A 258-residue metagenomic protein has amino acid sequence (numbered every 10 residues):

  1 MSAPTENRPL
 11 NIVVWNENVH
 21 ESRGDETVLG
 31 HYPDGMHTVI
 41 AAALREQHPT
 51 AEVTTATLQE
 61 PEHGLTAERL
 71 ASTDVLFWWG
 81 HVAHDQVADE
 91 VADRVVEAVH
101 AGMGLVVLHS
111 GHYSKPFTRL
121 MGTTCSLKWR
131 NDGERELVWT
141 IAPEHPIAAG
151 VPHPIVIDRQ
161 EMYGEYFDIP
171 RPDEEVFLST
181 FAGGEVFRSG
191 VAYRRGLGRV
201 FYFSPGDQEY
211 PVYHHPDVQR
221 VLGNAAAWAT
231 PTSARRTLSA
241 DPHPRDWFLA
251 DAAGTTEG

Functional and structural regions predicted by a protein language model:
S2-P9, T57, G196-G258: Extracellular ligand-binding/catalytic regions of CAZymes and related secreted enzymes and adhesion modules
R8-G30: Short glycine-rich His-centered loop
V13-E17, L108, F203: Short hydrophobic segments within beta-strands
E17, G80-H81, G206, T230: Cell-envelope and extracellular/periplasmic
H20-D25, V186, Y210-V212: Short, solvent-exposed loop/turn elements at domain surfaces
E26-S114: Helical hinge/lid and interdomain linker segments adjacent to catalytic or ligand-binding clefts that mediate domain
A51-E52, E62, A71-S72, L127-S204 (+2 more regions): Catalytic beta-strand/loop cores that center a nucleophilic Ser/Cys/Thr and support acyl-enzyme chemistry
A83-V151: A glycine-rich, often tryptophan-bearing local segment used as a flexible ligand/cofactor-contacting loop or short
